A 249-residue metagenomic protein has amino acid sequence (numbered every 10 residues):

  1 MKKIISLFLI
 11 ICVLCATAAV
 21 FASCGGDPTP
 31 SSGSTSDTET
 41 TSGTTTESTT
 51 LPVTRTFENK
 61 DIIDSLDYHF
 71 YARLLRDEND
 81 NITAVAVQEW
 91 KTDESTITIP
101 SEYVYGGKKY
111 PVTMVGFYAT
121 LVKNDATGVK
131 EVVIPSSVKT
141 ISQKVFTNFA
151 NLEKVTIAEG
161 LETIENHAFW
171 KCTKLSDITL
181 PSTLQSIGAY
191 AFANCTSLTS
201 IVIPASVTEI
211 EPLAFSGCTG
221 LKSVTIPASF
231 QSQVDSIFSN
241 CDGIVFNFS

Functional and structural regions predicted by a protein language model:
M1-S23: Sec-dependent bacterial lipoprotein signal peptides
A18-S36: Sec-dependent signal peptide cleavage junction
F21, L75-N81, T92-M114, N124-T140 (+5 more regions): Structural signature of tandem-repeat unit edges
S36-Y71: N-terminal low-complexity, Pro/Thr/Ser-rich intrinsically disordered segments that act as propeptides or flexible
D61-K91: GGW-centered surface loops in extracellular recognition modules
V115-A119: Signature of short aromatic-glycine-proline-rich micro-motifs recurring in repeat-based ectodomains
S142-V145, E165-W170, G188-A193, E211-A214 (+1 more regions): Consensus positions within tandem repeat domains that build extended binding/scaffold surfaces
